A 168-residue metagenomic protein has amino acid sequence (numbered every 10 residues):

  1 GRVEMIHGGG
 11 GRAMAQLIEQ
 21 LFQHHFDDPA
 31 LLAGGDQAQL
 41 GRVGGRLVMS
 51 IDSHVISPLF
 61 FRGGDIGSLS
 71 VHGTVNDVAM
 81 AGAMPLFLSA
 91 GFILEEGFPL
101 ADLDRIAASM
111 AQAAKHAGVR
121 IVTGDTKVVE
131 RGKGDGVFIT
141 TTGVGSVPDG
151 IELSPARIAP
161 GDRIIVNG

Functional and structural regions predicted by a protein language model:
E4, R12-N167: Glycine-rich phosphate/pyrophosphate-binding loop regions near the starts of catalytic domains
